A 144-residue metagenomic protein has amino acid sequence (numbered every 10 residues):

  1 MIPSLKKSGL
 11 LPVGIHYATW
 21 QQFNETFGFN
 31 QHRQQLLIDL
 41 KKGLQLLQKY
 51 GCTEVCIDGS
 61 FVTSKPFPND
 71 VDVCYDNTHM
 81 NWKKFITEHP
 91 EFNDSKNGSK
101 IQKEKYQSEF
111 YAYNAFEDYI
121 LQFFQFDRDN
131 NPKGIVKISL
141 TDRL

Functional and structural regions predicted by a protein language model:
M1-E54, D58, V62-P68, T78-L144: Catalytic core of pol beta-like nucleotidyltransferases
V71: Conserved active-site beta-strand-loop modules that form the wall/rim of enzyme catalytic pockets and either contain
C74-D76: Short hydrophobic/aromatic beta-strand micro-patches that form the beta-sheet surface supporting nucleotide- or nucleic
